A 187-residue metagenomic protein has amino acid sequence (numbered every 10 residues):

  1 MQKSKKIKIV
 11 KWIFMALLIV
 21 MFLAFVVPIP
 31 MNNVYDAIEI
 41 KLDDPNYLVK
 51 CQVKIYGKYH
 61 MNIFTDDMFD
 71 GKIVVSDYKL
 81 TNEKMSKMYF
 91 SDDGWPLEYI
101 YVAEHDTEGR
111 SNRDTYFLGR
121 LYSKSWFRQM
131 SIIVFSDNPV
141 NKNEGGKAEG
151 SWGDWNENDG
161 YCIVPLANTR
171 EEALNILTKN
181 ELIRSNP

Functional and structural regions predicted by a protein language model:
M1-I7: Short, Lys/Arg-rich N-terminal segment immediately upstream of the first membrane anchor
K8-P28: Hydrophobic membrane-insertion alpha-helices, especially the h-region of bacterial N-terminal signal peptides
L17-L18, L48-G57, G109-Y116: Charged, amphipathic alpha-helical segments
F25-V34, D66-F69: A short, compositionally biased
M31-P45: Tryptophan-anchored aromatic micro-motifs
L42-Y47, K79, D106-N112: Short, solvent-exposed secondary-structure boundary motifs
P45, K50-Y101: Extracytoplasmic/periplasmic/luminal assembly and interaction segments in envelope/secretory/respiratory proteins
K87-P187: Non-cytosolic head/periplasmic domains of membrane-anchored proteins
